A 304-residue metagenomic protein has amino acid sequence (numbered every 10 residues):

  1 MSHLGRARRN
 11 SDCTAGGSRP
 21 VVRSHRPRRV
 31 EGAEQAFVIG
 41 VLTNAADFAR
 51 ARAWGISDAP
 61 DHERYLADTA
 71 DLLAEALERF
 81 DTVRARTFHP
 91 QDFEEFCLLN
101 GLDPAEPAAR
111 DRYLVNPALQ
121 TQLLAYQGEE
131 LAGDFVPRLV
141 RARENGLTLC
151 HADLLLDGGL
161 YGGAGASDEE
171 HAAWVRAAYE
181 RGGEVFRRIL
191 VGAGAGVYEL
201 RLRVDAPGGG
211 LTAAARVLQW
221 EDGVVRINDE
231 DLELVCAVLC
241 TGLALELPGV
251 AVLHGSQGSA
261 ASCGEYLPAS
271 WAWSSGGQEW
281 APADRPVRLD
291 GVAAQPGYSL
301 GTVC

Functional and structural regions predicted by a protein language model:
S2, C13-E106, R110-E129: N-terminal, charged low-complexity regulatory/assembly segments
D71, W174-V175, Y179-F186, N228-L243: Generic hydrophobic, helix-prone segments enriched in Leu/Val/Ile
G101, T121, R143, E279-A281 (+1 more regions): Amphipathic alpha-helical interaction segments
R112-R188: Long, charge-patterned amphipathic interaction tracts in eukaryotic proteins
G159-R226: Long, positively charged binding patches that form subdomain-scale interaction surfaces for polyanionic ligands
G210-C304: Extended, charged low-complexity segments that frequently continue into or abut oligomerization scaffolds
